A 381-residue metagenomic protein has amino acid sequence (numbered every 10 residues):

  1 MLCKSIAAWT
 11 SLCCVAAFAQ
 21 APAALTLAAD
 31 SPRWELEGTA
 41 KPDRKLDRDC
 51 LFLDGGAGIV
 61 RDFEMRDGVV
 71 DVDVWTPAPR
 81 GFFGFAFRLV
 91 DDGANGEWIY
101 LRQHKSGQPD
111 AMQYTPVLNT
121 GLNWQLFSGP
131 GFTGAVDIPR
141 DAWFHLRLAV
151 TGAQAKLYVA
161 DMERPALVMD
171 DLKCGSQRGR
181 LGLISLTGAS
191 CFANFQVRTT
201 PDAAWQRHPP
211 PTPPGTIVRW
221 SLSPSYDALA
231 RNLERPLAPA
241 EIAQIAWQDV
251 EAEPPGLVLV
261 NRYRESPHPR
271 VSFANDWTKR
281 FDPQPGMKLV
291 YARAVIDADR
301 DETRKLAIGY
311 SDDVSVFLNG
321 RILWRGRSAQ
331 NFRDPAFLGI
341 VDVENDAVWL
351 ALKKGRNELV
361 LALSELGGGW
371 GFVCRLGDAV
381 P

Functional and structural regions predicted by a protein language model:
K41-G56, G68: Short carbohydrate-recognition loop motifs
G56-G121: Secretory/extracellular carbohydrate-interaction modules and structurally similar beta-sandwich "look-alikes"
L89-A94, S106-L122, S128, A204-R300 (+3 more regions): Extended carbohydrate-recognition surfaces in non-catalytic/accessory domains of CAZymes and lectin-like proteins
L122-H145: Short, aromatic/His-centered strand-loop micro-motif at the edge of beta-sheets
I138-V168, D313-L323: Carbohydrate-binding surfaces in secreted/extracellular proteins
L167-A193, F332-E344: Flexible glycan-contacting loops in extracellular carbohydrate-active proteins
T303-F317, L359: Aromatic-lined ligand-binding clefts that engage carbohydrates, nucleic acids, or primary amines
L318-V360, S364-C374: Beta-strand-rich ligand-recognition modules
